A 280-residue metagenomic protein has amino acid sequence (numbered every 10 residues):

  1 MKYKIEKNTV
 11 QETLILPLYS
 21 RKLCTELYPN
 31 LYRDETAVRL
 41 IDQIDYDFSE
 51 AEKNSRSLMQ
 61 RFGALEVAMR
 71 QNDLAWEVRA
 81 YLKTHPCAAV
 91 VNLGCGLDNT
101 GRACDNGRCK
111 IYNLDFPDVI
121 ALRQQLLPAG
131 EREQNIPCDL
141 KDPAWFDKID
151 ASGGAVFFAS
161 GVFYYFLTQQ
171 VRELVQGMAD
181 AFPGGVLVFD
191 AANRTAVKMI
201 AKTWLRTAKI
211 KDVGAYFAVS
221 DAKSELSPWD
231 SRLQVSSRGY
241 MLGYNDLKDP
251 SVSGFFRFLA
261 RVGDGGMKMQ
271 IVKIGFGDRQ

Functional and structural regions predicted by a protein language model:
M1-V91, C95-C138, A151-S152: Rossmann-like AdoMet
P143-S152: Short amphipathic alpha-helix with an adjacent loop that forms part of the alpha/beta core around
F157-F158: A conserved beta-strand element that flanks and buttresses the S-adenosyl-L-methionine
Y165-M178: A short, conserved alpha-helix within the catalytic core of class I
M178-R194: Conserved beta-strand signature within the Rossmann-like core of class I S-adenosyl-L-methionine
K198-V213: Short, glycine-/aromatic-enriched active-site segment of Class I SAM-dependent methyltransferases
V213-Y240: Short alpha-helix
R232-F258: Conserved catalytic loop of SAM-dependent methyltransferase domains
